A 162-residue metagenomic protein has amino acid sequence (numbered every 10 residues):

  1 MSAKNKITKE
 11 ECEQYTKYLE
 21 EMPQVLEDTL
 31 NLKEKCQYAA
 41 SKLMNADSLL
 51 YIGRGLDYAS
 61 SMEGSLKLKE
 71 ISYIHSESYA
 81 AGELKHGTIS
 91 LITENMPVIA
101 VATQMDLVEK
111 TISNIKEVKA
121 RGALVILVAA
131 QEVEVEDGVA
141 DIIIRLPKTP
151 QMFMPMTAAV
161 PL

Functional and structural regions predicted by a protein language model:
M1-L162: A SIS-like phosphosugar-recognition module
